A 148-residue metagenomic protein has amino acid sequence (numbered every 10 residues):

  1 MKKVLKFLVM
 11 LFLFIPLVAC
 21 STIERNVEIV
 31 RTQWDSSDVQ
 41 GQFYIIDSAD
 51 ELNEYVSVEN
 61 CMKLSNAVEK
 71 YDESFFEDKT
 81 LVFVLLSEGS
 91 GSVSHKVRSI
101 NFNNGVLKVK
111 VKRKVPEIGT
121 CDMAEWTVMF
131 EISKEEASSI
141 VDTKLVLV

Functional and structural regions predicted by a protein language model:
K2-I23: Sec-dependent N-terminal signal peptides of Gram-positive bacterial secreted proteins and lipoproteins
C20-V148: Exposed, flexible binding/inhibitory loops of compact, secreted disulfide-stabilized domains
